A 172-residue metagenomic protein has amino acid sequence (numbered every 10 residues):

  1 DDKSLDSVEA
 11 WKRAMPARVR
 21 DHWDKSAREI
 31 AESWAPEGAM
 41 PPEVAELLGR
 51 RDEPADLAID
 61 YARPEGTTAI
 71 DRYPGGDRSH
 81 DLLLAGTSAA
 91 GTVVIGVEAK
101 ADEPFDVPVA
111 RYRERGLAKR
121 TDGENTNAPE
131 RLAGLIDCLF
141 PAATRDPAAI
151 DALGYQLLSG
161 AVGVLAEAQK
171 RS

Functional and structural regions predicted by a protein language model:
D1-E43: Charged, often low-complexity linker/regulatory segments
E53-A90: Active-site metal-binding core of divalent-cation-utilizing nuclease and nuclease-like domains
A69, K100-P104, E167: Short, solvent-exposed loop/turn segments at secondary-structure junctions
L82-L84, V93-A101, G160: Conserved catalytic cores of phosphodiester-cleaving nucleases, focusing on short active-site segments
G86-T92, L165-S172: Secondary-structure boundary elements
S88, K100-F105, V109: Short loop/turn segments at secondary-structure transitions that flank enzyme active sites
D106-R171: Acidic, metal/cofactor-coordinating or nucleic-acid-engaging core segments within structured domains
